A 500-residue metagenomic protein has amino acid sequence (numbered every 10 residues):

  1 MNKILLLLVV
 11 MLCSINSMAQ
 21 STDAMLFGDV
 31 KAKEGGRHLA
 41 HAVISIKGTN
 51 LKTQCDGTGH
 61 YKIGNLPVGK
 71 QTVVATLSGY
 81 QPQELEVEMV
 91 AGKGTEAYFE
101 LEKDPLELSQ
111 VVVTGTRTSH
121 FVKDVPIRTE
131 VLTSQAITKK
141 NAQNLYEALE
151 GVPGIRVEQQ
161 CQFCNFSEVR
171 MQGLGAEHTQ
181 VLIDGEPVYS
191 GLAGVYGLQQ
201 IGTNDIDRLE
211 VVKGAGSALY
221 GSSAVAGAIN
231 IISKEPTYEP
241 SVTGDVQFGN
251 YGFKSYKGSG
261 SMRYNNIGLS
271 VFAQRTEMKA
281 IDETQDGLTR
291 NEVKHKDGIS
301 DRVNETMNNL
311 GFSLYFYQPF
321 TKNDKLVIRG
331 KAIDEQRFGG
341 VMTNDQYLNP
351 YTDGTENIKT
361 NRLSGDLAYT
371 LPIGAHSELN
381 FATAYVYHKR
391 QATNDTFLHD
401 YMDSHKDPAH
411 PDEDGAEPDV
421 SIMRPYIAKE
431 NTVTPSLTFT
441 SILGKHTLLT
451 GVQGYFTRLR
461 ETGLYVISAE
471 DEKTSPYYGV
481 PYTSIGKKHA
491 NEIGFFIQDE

Functional and structural regions predicted by a protein language model:
D29-G35, A42-K47, T76-Y80, V90 (+3 more regions): Short, acidic, small-residue-rich periplasmic hinge/interaction motif at the N-terminus of Gram-negative outer-membrane
T49-H60: Short, acidic Ser/Thr/Gly-rich low-complexity loop/linker segments typical of extracellular and cell-surface proteins
G64-N65, E168-R170, E186-K213: Short acidic/polar hinge/loop motifs at secondary-structure boundaries that mediate gating or recognition
T129, Y146-P187, D207-R208: Extracytoplasmic beta-strand/coil segments of soluble accessory domains associated with Gram-negative outer-membrane
V152, Q200-T243: A beta-strand signature from Gram-negative outer-membrane beta-barrel systems, especially the internal plug domain
S167, G227, P240-V242, K254-G258 (+5 more regions): Hydrophobic, lipid-facing positions within transmembrane beta-strands of outer-membrane proteins
N250-E277, T289-Q336, N361-A368, P372-G374: Transmembrane beta-barrel wall of Gram-negative outer-membrane proteins
P319-E335, I358-E500: Face-selective signature of the C-terminal outer-membrane beta-barrel domain
